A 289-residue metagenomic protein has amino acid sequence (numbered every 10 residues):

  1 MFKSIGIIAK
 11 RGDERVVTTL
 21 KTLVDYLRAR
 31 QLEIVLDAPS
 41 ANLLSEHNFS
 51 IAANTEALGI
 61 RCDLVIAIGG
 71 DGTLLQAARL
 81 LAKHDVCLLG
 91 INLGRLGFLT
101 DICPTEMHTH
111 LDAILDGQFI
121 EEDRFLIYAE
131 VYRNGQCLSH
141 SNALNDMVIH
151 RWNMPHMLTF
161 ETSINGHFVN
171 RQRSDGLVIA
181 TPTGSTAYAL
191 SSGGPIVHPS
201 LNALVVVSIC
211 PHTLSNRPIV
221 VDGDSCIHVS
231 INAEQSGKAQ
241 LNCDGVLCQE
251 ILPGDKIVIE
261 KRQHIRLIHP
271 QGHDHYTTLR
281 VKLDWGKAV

Functional and structural regions predicted by a protein language model:
M1-L64, T105-E122, V131-S141: ATP/NTP phosphate-donor binding region
I7, A67, I179: Redox-cofactor binding/interface segments in oxidoreductases and associated redox assembly factors
G12, D71-T73, L96, T183-S185: Short glycine-rich anion-binding loops that position phosphate/pyrophosphate groups of nucleotides and phosphorylated
V16-V17, G72-A77, T186-S191: Short glycine/serine/threonine-rich phosphate/pyrophosphate-binding segments that cradle anionic phosphate groups
H84-I102: Short, acidic/small-residue loops that bind anionic groups at enzyme active sites
L96-D175: Catalytic core of DAGKc-family lipid kinases
I149, N165-F168, N216-V289: ATP/nucleoside-binding phosphotransfer catalytic cores, i.e., glycine-rich phosphate-binding loops
N170-D175, I179-S215: Gly/Ser/Thr-rich active-site loops/lids in small-molecule metabolic enzymes that frequently grip phosphoryl groups
